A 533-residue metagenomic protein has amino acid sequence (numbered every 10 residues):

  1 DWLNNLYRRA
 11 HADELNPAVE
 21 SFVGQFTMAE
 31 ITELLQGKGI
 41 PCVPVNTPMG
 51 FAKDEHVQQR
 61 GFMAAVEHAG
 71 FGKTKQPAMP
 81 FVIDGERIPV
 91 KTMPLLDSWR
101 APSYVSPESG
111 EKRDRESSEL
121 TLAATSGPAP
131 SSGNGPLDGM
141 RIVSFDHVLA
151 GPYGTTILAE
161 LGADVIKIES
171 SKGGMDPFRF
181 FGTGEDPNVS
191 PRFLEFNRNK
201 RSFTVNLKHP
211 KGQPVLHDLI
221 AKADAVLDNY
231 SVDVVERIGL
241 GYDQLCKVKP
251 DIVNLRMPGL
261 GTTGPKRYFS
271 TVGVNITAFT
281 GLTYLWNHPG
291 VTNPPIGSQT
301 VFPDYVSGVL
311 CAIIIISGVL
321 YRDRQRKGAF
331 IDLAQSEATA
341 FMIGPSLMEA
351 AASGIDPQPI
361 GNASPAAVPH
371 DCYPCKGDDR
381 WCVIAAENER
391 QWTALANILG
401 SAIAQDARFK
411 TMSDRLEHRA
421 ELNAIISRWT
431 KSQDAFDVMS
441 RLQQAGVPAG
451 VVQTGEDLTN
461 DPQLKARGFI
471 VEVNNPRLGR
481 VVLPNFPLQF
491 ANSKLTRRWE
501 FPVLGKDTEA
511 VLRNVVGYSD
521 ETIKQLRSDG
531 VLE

Functional and structural regions predicted by a protein language model:
D1-K38, P369-A445, A449: Aromatic-enriched alpha-helical interface/lid elements that frame and gate functional surfaces
L3-L6, P295-V306, G328, I360-G361 (+4 more regions): A short glycine-threonine-serine/GTX helix/turn-capping micro-motif
L6, A29, V66, S98-R324 (+4 more regions): N-terminal helix-loop segment corresponding to the beta1-alpha1 unit of nucleotide/adenylate-binding folds
A10, E14, A18, E33 (+3 more regions): Terminal low-complexity tails and localization/encapsulation signals of metabolic enzymes
K73-L96, D186-D218, I276-L285, D371 (+2 more regions): Redox-cofactor-proximal catalytic regions of oxidoreductases
T262, T292-V301, D323-T339, I360-P365 (+2 more regions): Conserved Rossmann-fold dehydrogenase catalytic segment
V301-I316, Q335-I343, E387, Q391: Mid-domain beta-loop-alpha active-site segment that forms a flexible, acidic cofactor/metal-binding surface
G308-A329, F341, P345-S353, A396-I403: Oxidoreductase and adenylate-handling cofactor-binding alpha/beta cores
